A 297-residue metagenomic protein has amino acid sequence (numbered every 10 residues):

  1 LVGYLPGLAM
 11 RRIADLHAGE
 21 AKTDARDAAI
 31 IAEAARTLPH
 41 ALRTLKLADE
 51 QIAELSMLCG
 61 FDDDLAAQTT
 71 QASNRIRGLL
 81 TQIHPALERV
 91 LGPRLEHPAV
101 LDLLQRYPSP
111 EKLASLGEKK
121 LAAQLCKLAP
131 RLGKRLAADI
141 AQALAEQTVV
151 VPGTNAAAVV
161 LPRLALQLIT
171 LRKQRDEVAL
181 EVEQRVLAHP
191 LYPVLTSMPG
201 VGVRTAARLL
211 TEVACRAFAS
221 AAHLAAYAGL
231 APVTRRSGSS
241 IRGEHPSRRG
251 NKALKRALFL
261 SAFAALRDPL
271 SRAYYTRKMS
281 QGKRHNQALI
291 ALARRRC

Functional and structural regions predicted by a protein language model:
L1-C297: A detector of single, family-specific signature residues that are central to catalytic or substrate-handling motifs
